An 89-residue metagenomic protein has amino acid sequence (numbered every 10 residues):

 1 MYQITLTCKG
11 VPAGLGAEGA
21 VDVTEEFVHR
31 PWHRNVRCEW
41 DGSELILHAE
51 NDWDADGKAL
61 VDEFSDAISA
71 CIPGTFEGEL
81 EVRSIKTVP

Functional and structural regions predicted by a protein language model:
M1-G19: Short, extreme N-terminal segment that most often corresponds to the first beta-strand
Q3-T7, R37-E39, E44-H48, E81-K86: Ser/Thr- (and often Asn-) enriched beta-sheet segments in non-cytosolic proteins
K9-A13, D52-D54, I85: Generic structural motif
A13-W32: Short amphipathic alpha-helix segments
V23-F27, F64-I72: Short, non-transmembrane amphipathic alpha-helical segments
F27-R34, I72-G78: Short secondary-structure junctions
W32-A67: Short, intrinsically disordered low-complexity segments
S69-P89: Conserved short beta-strand edge segments in small beta-sheet-based binding/regulatory domains
